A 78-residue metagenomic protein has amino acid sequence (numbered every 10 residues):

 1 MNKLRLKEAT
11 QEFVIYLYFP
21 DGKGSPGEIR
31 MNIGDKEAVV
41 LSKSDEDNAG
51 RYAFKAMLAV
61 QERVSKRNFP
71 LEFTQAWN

Functional and structural regions predicted by a protein language model:
N2-P26: Amphipathic, interaction-prone secondary-structure segments
E28-N78: Acidic, low-complexity intrinsically disordered segments
